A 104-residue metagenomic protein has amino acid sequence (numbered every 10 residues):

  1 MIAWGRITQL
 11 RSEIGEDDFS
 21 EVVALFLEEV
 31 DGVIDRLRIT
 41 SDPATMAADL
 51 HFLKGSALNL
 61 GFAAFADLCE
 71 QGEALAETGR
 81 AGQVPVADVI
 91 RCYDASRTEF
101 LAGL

Functional and structural regions predicted by a protein language model:
M1-L104: Two-component system phosphorelay core
